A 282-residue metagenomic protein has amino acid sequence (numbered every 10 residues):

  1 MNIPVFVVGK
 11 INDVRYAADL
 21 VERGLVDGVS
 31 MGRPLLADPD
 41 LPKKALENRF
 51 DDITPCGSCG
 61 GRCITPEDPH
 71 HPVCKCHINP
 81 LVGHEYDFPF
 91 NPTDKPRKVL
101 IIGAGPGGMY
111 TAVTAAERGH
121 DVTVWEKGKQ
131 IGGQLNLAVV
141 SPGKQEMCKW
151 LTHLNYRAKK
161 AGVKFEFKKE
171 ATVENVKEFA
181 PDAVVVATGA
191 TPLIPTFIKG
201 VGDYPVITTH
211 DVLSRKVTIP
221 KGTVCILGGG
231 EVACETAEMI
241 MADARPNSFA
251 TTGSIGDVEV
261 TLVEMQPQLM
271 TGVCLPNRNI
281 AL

Functional and structural regions predicted by a protein language model:
M1-I102, P106, Y110-E117, D121-V122 (+3 more regions): Flavin-dependent oxidoreductase catalytic cores
F6-K10, M31-P34, F165-K168, G229 (+1 more regions): Glycine- and other small-residue-rich loops at beta-strand/loop junctions that grip anionic moieties
Y16, L41, T111, L154 (+3 more regions): Residues within well-ordered alpha-helices
V21, P96-K127, E166-A180, T188-F197 (+2 more regions): Rossmann-like dinucleotide/flavin-binding elements
V26, P181-D182: Local beta-strand N-terminus motif with an aromatic residue
P89-N91, P96, L137-K149, T209-K216 (+2 more regions): Short, contiguous acidic/charged loop-to-helix segments that flank catalytic cores in large enzymes
G133-F179, V273-L282: N-terminal Rossmann-like dinucleotide/flavin-binding domain of flavoprotein oxidoreductases that bind FAD/FMN
